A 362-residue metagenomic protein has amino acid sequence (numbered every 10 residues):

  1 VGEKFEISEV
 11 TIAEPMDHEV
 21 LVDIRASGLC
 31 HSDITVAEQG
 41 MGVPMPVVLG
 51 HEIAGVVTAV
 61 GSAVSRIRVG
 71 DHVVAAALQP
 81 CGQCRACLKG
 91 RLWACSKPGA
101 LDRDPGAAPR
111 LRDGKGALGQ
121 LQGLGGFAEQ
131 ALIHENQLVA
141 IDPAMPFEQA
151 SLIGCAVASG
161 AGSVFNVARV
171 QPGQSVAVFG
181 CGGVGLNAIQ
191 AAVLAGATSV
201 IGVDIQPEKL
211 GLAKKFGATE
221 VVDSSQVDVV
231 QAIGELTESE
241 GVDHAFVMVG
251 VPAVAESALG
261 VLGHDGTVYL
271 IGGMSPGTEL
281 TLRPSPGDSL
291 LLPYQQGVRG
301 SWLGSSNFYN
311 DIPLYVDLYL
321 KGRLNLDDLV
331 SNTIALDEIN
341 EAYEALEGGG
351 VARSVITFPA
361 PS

Functional and structural regions predicted by a protein language model:
T11-I12, P44-G50, R68, L118-G123 (+2 more regions): Short Gly/Pro-enriched turn/cap motifs at secondary-structure boundaries
I12-S27, E38-L88, W93, A140-A144: Glycine-rich beta-strand-centered segment in the early N-terminal region that forms part of a ligand/cofactor-binding
D17, R66-V69, S159, P172 (+1 more regions): Short, flexible surface segments
G70, G173, A218, G241-V242 (+2 more regions): Local beta-strand N-terminus motif with an aromatic residue
A77-N136: Cysteine-cluster motifs in flexible loop/terminal segments that predominantly coordinate metals
E129, N136-L138, D142-V227, Q231 (+1 more regions): Mid-domain Rossmann-like dinucleotide-binding core that forms the NAD(H)/NADP(H) cofactor-binding site
A168-Q171, L194, I205-P207, G211-G297 (+1 more regions): Glycine-rich cofactor phosphate-binding loops and adjacent beta1-alpha1 units of small-molecule cofactor enzyme domains
E256-G260, H264, S305-S362: C-terminal hydrophobic helical "lid"/dimerization subdomain of Rossmann-like NAD(P)H-dependent oxidoreductases
